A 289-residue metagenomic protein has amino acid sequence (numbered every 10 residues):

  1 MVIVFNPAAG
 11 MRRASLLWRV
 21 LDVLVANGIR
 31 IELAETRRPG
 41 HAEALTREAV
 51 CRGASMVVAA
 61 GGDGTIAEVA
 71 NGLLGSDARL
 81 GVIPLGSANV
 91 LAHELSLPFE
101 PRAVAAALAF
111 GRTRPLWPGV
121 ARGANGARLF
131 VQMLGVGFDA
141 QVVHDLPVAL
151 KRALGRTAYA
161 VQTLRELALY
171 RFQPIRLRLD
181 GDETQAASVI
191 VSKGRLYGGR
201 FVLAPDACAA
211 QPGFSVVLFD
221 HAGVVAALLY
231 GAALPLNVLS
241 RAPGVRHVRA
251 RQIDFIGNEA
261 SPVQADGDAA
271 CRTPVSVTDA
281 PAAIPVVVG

Functional and structural regions predicted by a protein language model:
M1-V57, R102-A103: ATP/NTP phosphate-donor binding region
A14, G181, C208, L218-G289: ATP/nucleoside-binding phosphotransfer catalytic cores, i.e., glycine-rich phosphate-binding loops
N27, T36, L74-R79, I83-S188: Catalytic core of DAGKc-family lipid kinases
A42, G64-V69, V90, L116: Short glycine/serine/threonine-rich phosphate/pyrophosphate-binding segments that cradle anionic phosphate groups
A59-D63: N-terminal glycine-rich "phosphate-gripper" loop used for MgATP/nucleotide binding and carboxylate activation
G135, D139, I190-L203, A269: Glycine-rich phosphate/pyrophosphate-binding beta-alpha loops
L150-A158, V202-A226: Gly/Ser/Thr-rich active-site loops/lids in small-molecule metabolic enzymes that frequently grip phosphoryl groups
